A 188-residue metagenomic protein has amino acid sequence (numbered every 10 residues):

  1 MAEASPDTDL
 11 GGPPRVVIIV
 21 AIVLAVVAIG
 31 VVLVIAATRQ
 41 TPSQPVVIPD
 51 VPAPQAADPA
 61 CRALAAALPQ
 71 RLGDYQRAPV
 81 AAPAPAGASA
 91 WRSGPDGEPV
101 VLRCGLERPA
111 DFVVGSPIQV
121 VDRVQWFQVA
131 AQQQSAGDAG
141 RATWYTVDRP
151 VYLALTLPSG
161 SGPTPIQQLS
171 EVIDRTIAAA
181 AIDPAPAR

Functional and structural regions predicted by a protein language model:
M1-P14: Terminal targeting segments of Actinobacterial cell-envelope proteins
I18-A36: Hydrophobic membrane-insertion alpha-helices, especially the h-region of bacterial N-terminal signal peptides
G30-V34, V47, P184: Internal, charge-rich low-complexity segments
I35-P42, G140-W144: Membrane-targeting and insertion segments and their boundary/processing signals
A37-E98: Extracytoplasmic low-complexity, Pro/Thr/Ser/Ala/Gly-rich segments that lie immediately after a secretion/anchoring
V101-R188: Extracytosolic low-complexity repeat regions of secreted or lipid-anchored proteins
